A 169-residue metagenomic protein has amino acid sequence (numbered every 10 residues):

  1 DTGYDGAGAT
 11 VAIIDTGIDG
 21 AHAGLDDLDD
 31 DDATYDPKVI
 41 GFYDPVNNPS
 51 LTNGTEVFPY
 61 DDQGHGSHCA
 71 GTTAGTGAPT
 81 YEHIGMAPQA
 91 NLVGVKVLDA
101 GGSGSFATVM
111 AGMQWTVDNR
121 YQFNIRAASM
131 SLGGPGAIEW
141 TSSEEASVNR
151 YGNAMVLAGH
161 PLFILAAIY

Functional and structural regions predicted by a protein language model:
D1-Y43, N47-A107, Y121-A127: Subtilisin-like serine protease catalytic core
D5-A7, T76-T80, G94-Y169: Substrate-binding/access-modulating region of protease and related hydrolase catalytic domains
